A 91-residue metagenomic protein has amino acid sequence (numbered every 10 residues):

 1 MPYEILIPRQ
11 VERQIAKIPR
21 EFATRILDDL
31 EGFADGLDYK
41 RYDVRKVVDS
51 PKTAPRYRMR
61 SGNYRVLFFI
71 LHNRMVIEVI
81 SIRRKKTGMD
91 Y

Functional and structural regions predicted by a protein language model:
M1-P2, F33: A short, ordered amphipathic alpha-helix with a cationic face
P2-E4, R9, R13-K17, T24 (+2 more regions): Enriched for short, Lys/Arg-rich terminal
E21, G32, R56, L67-F68: Intrinsic disorder/low-structure terminal segments
A23-R25, D29: A short, well-structured alpha-helix characteristic of acyl/acetyltransferase catalytic modules
G32-R58: A short, surface-exposed loop/turn module that caps and links secondary-structure elements
